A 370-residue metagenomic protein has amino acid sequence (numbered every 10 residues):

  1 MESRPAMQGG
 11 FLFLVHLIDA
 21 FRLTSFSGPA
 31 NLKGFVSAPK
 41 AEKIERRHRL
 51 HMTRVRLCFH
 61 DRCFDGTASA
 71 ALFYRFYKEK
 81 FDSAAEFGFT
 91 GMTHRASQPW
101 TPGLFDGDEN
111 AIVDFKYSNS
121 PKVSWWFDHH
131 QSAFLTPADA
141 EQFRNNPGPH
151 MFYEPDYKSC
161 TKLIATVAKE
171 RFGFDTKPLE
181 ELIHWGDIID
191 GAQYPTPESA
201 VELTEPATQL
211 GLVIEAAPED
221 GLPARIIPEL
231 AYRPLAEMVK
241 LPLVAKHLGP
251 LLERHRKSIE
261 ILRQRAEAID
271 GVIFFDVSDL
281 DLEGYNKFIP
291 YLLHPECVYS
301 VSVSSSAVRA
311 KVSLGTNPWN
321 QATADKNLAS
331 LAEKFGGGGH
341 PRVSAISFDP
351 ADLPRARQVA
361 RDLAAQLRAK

Functional and structural regions predicted by a protein language model:
S3, G28, F35-K40: Short, low-complexity, intrinsically disordered N-terminal modules that encode targeting/processing signals
S3-P5, G9-G10: Targeting/processing segments of secretory and organellar proteins
Q8, H16, H48-H51: Low-complexity, intrinsically disordered or signal/transmembrane-proximal segments
F11-F13, F21, F26, F35: Aromatic (phenylalanine/tyrosine) cluster motif
L17-A20, A38, R46: Intrinsic disorder/low-complexity segments, especially N-terminal tails and targeting/processing regions
L23-F26, N31, K43, H48: Short, positively charged and aromatic/hydrophobic N-terminal segments
E45-L203, E267, V277-S278, E283-I289 (+2 more regions): Replace "Mg2+/Mn2+-dependent" with "divalent metal-dependent
Q193-Y285: Glycine-rich, Lys/Arg-enriched anion-binding loops that position phosphate/diphosphate groups for phosphoryl
